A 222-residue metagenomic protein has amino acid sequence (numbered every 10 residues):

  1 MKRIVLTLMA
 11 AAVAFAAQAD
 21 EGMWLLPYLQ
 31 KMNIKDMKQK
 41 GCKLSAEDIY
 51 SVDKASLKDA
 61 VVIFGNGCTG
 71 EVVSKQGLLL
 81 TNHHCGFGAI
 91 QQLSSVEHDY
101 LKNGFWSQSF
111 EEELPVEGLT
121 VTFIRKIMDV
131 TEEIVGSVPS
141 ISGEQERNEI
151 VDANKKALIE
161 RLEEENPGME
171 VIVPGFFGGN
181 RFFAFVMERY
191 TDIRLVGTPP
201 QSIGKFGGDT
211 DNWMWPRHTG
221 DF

Functional and structural regions predicted by a protein language model:
K2-I4, L8, F15-F222: Terminal presequence/propeptide segments associated with secretion/organelle targeting and zymogen/polyprotein
